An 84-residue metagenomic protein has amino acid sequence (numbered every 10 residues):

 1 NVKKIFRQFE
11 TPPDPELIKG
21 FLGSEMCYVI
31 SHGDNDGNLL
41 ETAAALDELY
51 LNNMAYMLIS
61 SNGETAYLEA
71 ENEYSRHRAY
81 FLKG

Functional and structural regions predicted by a protein language model:
N1-S75, Y80-G84: Structured alpha/beta or helical-core interaction and ligand-binding surfaces enriched in interleaved
